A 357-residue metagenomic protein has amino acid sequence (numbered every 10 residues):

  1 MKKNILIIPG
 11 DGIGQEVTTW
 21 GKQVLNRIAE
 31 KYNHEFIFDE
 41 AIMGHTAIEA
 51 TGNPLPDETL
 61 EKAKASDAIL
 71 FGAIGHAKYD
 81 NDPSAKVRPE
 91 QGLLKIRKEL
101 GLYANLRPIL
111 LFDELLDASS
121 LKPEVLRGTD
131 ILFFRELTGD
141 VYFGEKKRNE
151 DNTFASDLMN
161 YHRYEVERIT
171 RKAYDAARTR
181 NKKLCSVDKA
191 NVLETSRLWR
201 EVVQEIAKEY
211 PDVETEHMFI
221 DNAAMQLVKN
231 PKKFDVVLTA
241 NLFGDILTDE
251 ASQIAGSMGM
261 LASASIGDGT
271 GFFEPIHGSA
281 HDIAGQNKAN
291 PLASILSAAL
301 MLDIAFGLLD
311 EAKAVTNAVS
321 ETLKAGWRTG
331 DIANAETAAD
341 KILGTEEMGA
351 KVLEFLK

Functional and structural regions predicted by a protein language model:
M1-I5: Extreme N-terminal starter segment of soluble prokaryotic enzymes
L6-Q23, I28-A29, D151-D221, K233: Glycine-rich phosphate/diphosphate-binding loop of Rossmann-like nucleotide-binding domains
D11-G14, D67, F134, A173 (+4 more regions): Buried hydrophobic positions in well-ordered alpha/beta secondary-structure cores of metabolic enzymes
N33-D57, M225-L227: N-terminal beta-loop-helix "entrance" segment that forms/cooperates in small-molecule cofactor or anionic ligand
H45-I48, V87, L110, V228-W327: Glycine-rich phosphate/nucleotide-binding loop
E49-S156, L242: N-terminal glycine-rich phosphate/adenylate-binding segment common to multiple enzyme folds
T138, Y142-R180, L184, A190-V192 (+3 more regions): Glycine-rich phosphate/pyrophosphate-binding loop and the adjoining helix
N191, W199-R200, I206-G259, L356: Accessory "access/gating" subregions that flank catalytic or transport cores
